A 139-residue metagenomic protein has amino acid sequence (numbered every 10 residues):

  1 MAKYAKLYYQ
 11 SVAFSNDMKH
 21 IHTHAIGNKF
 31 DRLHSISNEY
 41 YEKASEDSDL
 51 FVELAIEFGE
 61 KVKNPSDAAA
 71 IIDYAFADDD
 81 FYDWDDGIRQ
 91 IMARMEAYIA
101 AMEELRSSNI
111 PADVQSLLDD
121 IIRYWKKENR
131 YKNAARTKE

Functional and structural regions predicted by a protein language model:
M1-G27, N129, R136-E139: A contiguous, well-structured "functional interface" segment within a domain
M1-V12, D31, S35-N38, Y82-R89 (+2 more regions): Short, solvent-exposed segments of well-ordered alpha helices
A5-V12, N16, N38, E42-D49 (+3 more regions): Generic structural signal for well-ordered, non-transmembrane alpha-helical segments in soluble/cytosolic regions
V12, A25, N38, V62-Y74 (+3 more regions): Long, contiguous binding/interaction regions
F14, I72-R123: Acidic/histidine-rich alpha-helical segments that form the ligand environment of transition-metal centers
F14-E39, E60-K61, A101-V114: Helix-loop segments that flank and shape redox-cofactor active sites
D31-D67: Conserved alpha-helical segments that form or flank metal/cofactor-binding pockets of metalloenzymes
L54, S116-E139: Short, contiguous alpha-helical
